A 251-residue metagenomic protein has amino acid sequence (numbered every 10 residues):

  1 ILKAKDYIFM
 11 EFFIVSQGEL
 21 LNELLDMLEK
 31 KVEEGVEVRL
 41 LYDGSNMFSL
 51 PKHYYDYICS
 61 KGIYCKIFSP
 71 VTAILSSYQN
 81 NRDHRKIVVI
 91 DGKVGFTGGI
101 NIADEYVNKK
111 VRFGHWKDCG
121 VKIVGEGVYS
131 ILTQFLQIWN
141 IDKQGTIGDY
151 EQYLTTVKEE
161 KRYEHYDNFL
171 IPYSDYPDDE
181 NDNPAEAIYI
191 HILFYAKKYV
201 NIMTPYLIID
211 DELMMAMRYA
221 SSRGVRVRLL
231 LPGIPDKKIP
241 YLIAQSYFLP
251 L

Functional and structural regions predicted by a protein language model:
I1-P250: Charged, low-complexity intrinsically disordered terminal segments
